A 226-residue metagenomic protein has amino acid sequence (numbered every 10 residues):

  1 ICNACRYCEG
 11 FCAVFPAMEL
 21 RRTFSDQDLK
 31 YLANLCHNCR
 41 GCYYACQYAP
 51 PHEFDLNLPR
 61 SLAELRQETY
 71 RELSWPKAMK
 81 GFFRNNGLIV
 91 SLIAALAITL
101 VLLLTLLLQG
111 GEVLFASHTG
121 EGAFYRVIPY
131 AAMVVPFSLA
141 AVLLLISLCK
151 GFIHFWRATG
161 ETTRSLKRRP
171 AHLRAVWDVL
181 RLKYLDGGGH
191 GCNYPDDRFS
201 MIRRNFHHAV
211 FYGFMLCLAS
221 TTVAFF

Functional and structural regions predicted by a protein language model:
I1-R21: N-terminal cofactor/phosphate-binding cores enriched in small/glycine residues, especially glycine-rich loops such as
L20-V223: Iron-sulfur-cluster electron-transfer modules
